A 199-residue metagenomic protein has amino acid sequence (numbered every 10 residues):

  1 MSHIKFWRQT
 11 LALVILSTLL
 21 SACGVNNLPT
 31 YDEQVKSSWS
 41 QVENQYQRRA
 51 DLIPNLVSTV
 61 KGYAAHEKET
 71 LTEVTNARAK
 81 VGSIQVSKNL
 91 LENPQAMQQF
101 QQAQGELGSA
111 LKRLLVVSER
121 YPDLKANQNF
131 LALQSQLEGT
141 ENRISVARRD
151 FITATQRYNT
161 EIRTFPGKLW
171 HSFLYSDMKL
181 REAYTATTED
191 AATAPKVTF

Functional and structural regions predicted by a protein language model:
S2-F199: A helix-centric hydrophobic-segment signal that preferentially recognizes long, alpha-helical stretches used
